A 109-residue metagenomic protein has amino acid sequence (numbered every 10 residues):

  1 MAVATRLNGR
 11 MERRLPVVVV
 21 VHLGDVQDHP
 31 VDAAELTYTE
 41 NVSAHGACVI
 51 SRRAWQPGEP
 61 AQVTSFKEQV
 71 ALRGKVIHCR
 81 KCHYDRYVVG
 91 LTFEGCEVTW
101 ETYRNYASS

Functional and structural regions predicted by a protein language model:
M1-S109: Structured alpha-helical
